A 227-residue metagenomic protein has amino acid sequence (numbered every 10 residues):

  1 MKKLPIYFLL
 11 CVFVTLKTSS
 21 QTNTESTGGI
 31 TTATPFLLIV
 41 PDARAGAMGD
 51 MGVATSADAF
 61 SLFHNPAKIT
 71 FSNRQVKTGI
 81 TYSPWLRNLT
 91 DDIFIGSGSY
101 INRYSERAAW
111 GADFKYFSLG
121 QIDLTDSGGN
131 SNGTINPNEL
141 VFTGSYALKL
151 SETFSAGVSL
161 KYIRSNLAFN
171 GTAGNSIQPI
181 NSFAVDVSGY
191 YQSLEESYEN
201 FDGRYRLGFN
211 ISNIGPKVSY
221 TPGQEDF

Functional and structural regions predicted by a protein language model:
M1-N23: Bacterial Sec-dependent N-terminal signal peptides
Q21-F227: Subset of outer-membrane beta-barrel
